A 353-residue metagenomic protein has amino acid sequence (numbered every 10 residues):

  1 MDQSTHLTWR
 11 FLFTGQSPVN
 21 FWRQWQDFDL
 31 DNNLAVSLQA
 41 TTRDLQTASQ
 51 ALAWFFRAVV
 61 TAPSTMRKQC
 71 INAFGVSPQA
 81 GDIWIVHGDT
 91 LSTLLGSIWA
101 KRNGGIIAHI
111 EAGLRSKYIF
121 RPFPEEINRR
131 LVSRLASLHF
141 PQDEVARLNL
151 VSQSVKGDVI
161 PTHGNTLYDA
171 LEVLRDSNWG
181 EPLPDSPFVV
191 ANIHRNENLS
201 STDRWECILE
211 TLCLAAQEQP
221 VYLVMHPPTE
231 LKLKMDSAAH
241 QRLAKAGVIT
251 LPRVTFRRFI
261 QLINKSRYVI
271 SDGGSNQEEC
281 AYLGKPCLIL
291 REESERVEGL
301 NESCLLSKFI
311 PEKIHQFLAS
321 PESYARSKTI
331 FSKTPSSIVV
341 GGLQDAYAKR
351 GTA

Functional and structural regions predicted by a protein language model:
M1-V221, T229-A353: Nucleotide-activated sugar donor-binding and catalytic core shared by glycosyltransferases and related lipid-linked
H226: Conserved C-terminal portion of the radical SAM core fold that forms the substrate/S-adenosylmethionine-binding
